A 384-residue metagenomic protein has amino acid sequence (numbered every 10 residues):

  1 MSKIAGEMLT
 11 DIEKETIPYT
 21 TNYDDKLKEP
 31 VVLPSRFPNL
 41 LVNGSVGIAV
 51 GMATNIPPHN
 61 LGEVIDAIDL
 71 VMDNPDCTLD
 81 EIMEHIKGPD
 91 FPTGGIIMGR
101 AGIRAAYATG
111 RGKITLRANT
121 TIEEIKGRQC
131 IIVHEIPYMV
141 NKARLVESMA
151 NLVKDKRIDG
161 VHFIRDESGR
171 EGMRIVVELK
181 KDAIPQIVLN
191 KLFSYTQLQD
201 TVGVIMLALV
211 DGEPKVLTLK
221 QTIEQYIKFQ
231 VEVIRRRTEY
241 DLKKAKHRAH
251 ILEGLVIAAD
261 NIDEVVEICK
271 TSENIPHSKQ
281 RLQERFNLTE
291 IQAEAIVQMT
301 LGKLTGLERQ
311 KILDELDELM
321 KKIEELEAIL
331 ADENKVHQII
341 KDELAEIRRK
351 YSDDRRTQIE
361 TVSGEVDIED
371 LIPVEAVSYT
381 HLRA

Functional and structural regions predicted by a protein language model:
K3, E7, I12-E15, L33 (+2 more regions): C-terminal interaction appendages of subunits in large macromolecular complexes
L9-F37: Conserved mixed alpha/beta core segments that line enzyme active sites in large multi-domain catalysts
L40-V46: Residues forming anionic-ligand binding surfaces in small-molecule and nucleic-acid pockets of primarily soluble enzymes
